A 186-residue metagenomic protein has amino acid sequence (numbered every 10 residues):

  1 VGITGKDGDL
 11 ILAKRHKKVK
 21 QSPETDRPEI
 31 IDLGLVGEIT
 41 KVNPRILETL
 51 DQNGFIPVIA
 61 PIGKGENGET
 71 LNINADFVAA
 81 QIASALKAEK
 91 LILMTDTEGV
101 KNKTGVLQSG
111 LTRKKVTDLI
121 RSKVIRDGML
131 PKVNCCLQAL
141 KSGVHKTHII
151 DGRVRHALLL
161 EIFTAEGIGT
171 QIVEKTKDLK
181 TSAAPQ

Functional and structural regions predicted by a protein language model:
V1-R153, E166, V173-Q186: Nucleotide/pyrophosphate-binding catalytic subdomain
I149, L158-L159: Membrane-helix cytosolic exit motif
L159-E161, I168: Charged catalytic cores and adjacent phosphate/nucleic-acid-binding surfaces used for phosphate/nucleic-acid chemistry
